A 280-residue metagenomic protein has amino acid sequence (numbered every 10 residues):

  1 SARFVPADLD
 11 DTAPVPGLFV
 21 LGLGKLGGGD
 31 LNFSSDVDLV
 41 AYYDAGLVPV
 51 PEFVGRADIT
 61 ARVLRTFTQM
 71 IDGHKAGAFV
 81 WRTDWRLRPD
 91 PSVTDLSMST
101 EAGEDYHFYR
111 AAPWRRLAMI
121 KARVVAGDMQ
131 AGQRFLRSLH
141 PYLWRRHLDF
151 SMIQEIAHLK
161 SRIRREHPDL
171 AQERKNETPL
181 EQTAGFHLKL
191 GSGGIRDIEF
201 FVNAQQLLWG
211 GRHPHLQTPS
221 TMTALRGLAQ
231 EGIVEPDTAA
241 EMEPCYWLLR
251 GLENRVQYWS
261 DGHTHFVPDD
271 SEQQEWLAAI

Functional and structural regions predicted by a protein language model:
S1-I280: A nucleotide- and high-energy phosphate-metabolite-utilizing enzyme signature
